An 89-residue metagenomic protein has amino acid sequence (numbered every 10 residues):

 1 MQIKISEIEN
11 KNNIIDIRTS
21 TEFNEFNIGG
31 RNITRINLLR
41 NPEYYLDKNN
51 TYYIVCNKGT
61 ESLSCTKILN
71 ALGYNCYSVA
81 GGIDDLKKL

Functional and structural regions predicted by a protein language model:
M1-G30: Flexible, polar/low-complexity N-terminal or interdomain linker segments that lie immediately upstream of folded
M1-I3, D16, L38, L46 (+1 more regions): Residue-level detector of functional hotspots within protein domains
N12, G30-I33, Y52, C76-Y77: Hydrophobic anchor at the start of a short beta-strand that flanks the dinucleotide cofactor-binding loop
I17-T19, R35, G81: Active-site loop/turn elements of alpha/beta-hydrolase fold enzymes, especially the short glycine-/histidine-rich
T21-F23, L39, T60-S62: Glycine-rich nucleotide phosphate-binding loop and flanking beta-alpha elements of Rossmann-like dinucleotide-binding
E25, R40, K88: Phosphate-coordinating loops and pocket residues in cytosolic domains that bind phosphorylated ligands
I33-N41: Glycine-rich, highly charged phosphate/nucleotide-binding loops
P42-K87: Catalytic cysteine-centered active loop of the rhodanese-like fold, especially the PTP/DSP P-loop
